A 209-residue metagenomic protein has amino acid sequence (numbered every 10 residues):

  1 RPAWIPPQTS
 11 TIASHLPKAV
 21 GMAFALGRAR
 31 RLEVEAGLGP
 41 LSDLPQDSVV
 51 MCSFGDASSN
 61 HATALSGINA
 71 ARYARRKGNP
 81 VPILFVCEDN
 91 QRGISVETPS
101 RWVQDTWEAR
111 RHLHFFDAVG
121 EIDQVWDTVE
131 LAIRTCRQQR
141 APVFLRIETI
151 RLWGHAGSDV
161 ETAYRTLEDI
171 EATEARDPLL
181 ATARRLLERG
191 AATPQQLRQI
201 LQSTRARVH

Functional and structural regions predicted by a protein language model:
R1-I83, G93-F115: Cofactor-binding active-site loop characterized by glycine-rich and histidine/acidic residues
L44-S48, P99-L131, E174-S203: Conserved thiamine diphosphate
S59-H61, Q91-S95, D123-V125, R151-H155: Flexible loop/turn segments at secondary-structure boundaries
G67-A71, D127-R134: Glycine-rich, charged/polar anion/phosphate-binding loops that engage phosphate groups from diverse ligands
L84-C87, F116-A118, F144-E148: Short, conserved beta-strand edge motifs with alternating hydrophobic and charged residues
T135-H209: Glycine/aspartate-rich loop-and-adjacent alpha/beta segment that forms the canonical ThDP
